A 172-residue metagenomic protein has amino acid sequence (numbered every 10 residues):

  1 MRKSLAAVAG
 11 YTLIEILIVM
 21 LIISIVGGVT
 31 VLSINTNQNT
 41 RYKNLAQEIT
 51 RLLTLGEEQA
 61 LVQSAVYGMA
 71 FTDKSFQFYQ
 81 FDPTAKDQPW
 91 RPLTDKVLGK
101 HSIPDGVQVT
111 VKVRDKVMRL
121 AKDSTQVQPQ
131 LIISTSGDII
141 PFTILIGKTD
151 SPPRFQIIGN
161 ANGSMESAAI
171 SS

Functional and structural regions predicted by a protein language model:
R2-I34: N-terminal single-pass transmembrane signal-anchor helix
R2-K3, V29-N35, N39-T40, N44-Q47 (+1 more regions): N-terminal helix-rich module
S4, I18-I22, E58, L131 (+1 more regions): N-terminal hydrophobic or amphipathic segments with adjacent small-residue motifs that include Sec signal peptides
R41-Y67: Membrane-proximal N-terminal amphipathic helix
G68-T72: Short hydrophobic alpha-helical segments used for membrane anchoring or interfacial signaling
